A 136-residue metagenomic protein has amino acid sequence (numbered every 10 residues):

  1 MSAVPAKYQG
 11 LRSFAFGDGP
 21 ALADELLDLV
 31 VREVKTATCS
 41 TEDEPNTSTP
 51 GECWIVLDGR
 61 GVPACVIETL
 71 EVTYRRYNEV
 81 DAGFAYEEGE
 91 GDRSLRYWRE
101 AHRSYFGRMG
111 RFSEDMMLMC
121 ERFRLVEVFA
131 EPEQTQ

Functional and structural regions predicted by a protein language model:
M1-V66, L70-Q136: Mixed-charge, low-complexity intrinsically disordered regions
